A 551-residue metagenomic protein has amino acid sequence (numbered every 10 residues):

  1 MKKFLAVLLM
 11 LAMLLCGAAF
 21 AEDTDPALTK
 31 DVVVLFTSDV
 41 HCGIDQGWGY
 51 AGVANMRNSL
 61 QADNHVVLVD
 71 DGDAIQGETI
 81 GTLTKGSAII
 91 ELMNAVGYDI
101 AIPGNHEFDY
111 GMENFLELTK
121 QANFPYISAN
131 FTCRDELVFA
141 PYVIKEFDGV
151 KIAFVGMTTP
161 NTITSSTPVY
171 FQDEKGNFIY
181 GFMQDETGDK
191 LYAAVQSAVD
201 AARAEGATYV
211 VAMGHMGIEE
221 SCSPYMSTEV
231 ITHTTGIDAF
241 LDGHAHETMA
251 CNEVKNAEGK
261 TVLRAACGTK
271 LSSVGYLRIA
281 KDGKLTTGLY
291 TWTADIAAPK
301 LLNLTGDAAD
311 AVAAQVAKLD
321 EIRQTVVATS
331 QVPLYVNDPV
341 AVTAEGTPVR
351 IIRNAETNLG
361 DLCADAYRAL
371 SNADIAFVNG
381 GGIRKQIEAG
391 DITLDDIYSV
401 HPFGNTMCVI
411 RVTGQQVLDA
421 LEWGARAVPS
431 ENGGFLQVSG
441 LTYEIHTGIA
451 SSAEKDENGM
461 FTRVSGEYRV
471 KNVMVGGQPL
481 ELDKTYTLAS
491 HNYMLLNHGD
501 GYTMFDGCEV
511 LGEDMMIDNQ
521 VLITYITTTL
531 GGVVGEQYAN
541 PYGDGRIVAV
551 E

Functional and structural regions predicted by a protein language model:
F4-A21: Sec-dependent N-terminal signal peptides of Gram-positive bacterial secreted proteins and lipoproteins
G17-A18, V155, M494-L495: A composition-driven signal for long, intrinsically disordered, charge-rich low-complexity tracts
E22-A298, N354, L359-A366, A376 (+3 more regions): Acidic, metal/ion-coordinating pockets
D25-D31, T37, G43, S59-A62 (+4 more regions): Catalytic centers of hydrolytic enzymes
